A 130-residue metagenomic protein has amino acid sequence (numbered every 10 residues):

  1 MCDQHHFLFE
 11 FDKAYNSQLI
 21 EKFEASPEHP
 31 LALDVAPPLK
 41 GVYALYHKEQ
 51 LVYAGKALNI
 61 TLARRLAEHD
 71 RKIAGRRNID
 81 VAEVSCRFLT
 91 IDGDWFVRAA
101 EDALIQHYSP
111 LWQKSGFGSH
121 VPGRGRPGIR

Functional and structural regions predicted by a protein language model:
M1-V52, L58-R130: Boundary/linker segments flanking structured domains
